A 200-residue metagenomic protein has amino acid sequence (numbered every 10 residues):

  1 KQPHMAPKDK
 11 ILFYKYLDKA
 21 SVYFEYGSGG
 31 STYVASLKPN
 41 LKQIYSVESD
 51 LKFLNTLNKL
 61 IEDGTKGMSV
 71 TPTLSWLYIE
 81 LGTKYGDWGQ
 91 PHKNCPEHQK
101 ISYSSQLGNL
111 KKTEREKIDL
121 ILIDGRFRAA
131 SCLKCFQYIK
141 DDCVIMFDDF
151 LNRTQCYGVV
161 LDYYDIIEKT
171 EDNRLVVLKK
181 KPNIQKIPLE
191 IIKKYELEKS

Functional and structural regions predicted by a protein language model:
K1-F13, H92-Q99, I184-S200: N-terminal donor/sugar-recognition subdomains of glycan-related enzymes, prototypically the membrane-proximal stem
Q2-H4, V22-E25, D124-G125, C156-Y157: A short linear-motif detector with a strong N-terminal bias
H4-D87: SAM cofactor-binding core of SAM-dependent methyltransferases, primarily the Rossmann-like beta-alpha-beta module
Y14, L54, N58, S104 (+2 more regions): Generic detector of well-ordered alpha-helical segments enriched in charged/polar residues, highlighting helical
I44-S46, G64-K66, C95-Q99, D141-C143 (+2 more regions): Short, low-complexity, polar/charged sequence segments that are solvent-exposed and flexible
T71, I79-Q99, V144, F150-L161 (+1 more regions): Glycosyltransferase catalytic domains, chiefly GT-A lineage
L74-K134: Internal catalytic-core helix/loop-beta-alpha segment that presents or stabilizes conserved functional determinants
L110-S200: C-terminal substrate-binding/active-site "lid" region of AdoMet-derived donor-dependent transferases
